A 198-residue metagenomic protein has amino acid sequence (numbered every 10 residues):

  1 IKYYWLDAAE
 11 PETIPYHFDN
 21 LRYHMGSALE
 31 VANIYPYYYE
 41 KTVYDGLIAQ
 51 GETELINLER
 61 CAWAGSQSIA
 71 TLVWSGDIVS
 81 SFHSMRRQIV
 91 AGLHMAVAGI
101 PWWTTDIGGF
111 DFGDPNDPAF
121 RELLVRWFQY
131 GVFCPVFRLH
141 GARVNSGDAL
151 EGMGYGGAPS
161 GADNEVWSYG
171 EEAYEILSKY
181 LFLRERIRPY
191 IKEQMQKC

Functional and structural regions predicted by a protein language model:
I1-C198: Catalytic-domain carbohydrate-binding cleft regions of carbohydrate-active enzymes
